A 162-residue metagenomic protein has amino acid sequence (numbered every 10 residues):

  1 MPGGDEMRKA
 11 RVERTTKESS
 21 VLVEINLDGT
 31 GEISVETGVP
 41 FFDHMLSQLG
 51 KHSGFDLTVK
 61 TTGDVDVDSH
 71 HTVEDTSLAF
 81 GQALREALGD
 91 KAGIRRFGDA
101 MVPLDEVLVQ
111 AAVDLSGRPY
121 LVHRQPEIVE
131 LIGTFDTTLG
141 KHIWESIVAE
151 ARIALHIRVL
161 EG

Functional and structural regions predicted by a protein language model:
D5-G162: Structural preference for solvent-exposed beta-strand-turn elements and adjacent flexible terminal/loop segments within
